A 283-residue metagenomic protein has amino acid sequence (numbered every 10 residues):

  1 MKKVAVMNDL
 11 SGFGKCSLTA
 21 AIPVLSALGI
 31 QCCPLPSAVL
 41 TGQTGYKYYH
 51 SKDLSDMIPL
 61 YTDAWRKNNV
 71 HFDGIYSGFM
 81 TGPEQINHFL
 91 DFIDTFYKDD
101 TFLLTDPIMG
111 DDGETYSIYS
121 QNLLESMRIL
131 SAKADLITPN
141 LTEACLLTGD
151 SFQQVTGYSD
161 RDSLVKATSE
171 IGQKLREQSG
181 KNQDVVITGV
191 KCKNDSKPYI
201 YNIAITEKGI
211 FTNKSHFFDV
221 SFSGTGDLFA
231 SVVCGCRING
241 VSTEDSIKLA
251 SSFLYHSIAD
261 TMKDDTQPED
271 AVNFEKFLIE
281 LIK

Functional and structural regions predicted by a protein language model:
M1-T105, M109-S117, E275-I282: Conserved N-terminal subdomain of the carbohydrate kinase-like
M7, L28, W65-N68, T95-F96 (+8 more regions): Change "in soluble alpha/beta enzymes" to "in soluble alpha/beta proteins
G12, I210-G224: Short pre-catalytic strand/loop immediately N-terminal to key active-site residues, enriched for Gly-Thr
L60, I129, E170, D245-F253: A non-catalytic, amphipathic alpha-helix used as a structural packing/dimerization or gating element in enzyme scaffolds
I118-I210, V241: Conserved phosphate/ATP/ADP-binding segment of small-molecule kinases
L146, V220-T243, I247: Short, small-residue alpha-helix embedded
E244-K283: Charged C-terminal helix
